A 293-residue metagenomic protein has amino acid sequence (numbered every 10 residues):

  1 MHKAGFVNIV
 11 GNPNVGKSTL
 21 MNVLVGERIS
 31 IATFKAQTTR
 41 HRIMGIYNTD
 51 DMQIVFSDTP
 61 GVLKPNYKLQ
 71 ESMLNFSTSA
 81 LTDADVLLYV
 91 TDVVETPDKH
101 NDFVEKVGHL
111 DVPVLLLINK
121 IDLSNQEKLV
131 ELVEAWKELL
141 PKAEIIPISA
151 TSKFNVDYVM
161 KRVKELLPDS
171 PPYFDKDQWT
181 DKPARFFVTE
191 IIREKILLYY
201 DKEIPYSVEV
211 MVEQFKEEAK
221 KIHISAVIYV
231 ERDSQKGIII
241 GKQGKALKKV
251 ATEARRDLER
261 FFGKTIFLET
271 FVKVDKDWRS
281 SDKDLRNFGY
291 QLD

Functional and structural regions predicted by a protein language model:
M1-L81: Conserved G1/Walker A P-loop phosphate-binding module
G16, N155, A246: Conserved glycine(s) of the Walker
S30-A32, K99, P171-D175, L198-E209: Active-site phosphate-binding and catalytic loops of NTP-dependent enzymes
T39, V62-K64, T96-P97, S124-N125 (+1 more regions): Catalytic P-loop NTPase motifs of RecA-like helicase/translocase cores
D51, N75-A143, K216-E218: Conserved C-terminal guanine-recognition region of P-loop GTPase G domains, centered on the G4
D58, N119, S149: Active-site glycine-centered loops adjacent to acidic/histidine catalytic or metal-binding residues that shape
P113, D122-T180: Canonical P-loop GTPase G-domain recognition
A184-D293: P-loop NTP-binding site
